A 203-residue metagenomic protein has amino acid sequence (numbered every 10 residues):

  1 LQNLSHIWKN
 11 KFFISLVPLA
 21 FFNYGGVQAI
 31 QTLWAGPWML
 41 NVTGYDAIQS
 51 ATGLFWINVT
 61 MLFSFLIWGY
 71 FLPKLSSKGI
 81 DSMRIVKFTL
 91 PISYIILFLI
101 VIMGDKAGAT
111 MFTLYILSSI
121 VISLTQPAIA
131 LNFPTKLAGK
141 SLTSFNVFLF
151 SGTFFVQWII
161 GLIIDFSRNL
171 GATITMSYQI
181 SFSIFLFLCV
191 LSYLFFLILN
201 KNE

Functional and structural regions predicted by a protein language model:
N10-G69, Q126, A130, T153-G161: Extracytoplasmic gate region of multi-pass secondary transporters
I14-N23, W56, T110-Y115, F145 (+1 more regions): Alpha-helical transmembrane segments of MFS and MFS-like solute carriers/permeases
T60-S64, S118, F148, G152 (+1 more regions): MFS transmembrane alpha-helix packing/gate-lining sites
F65-I80, I164-D165: Helix-to-loop junctions at the C-terminal end of transmembrane segments in multipass secondary transporters
I80-T125: C-terminal transmembrane helical hairpin of 12-TM major facilitator-type secondary transporters
I100-I102, F182-E203: Multi-pass alpha-helical transporter architecture, strongest for 12-TM Major Facilitator/SLC carriers used
P134-N169: A late C-terminal transmembrane helix in Major Facilitator Superfamily
L162-F187: A membrane-interface helix-boundary motif in multi-pass transporters
